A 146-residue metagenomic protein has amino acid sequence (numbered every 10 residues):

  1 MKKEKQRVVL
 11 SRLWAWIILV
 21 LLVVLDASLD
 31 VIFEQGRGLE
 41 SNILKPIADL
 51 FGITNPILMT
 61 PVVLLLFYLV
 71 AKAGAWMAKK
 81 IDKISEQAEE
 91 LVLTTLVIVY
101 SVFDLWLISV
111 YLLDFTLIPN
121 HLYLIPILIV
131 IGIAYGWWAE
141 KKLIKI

Functional and structural regions predicted by a protein language model:
K2-I146: Hydrophobic alpha-helical segments at protein termini of multi-pass membrane proteins
